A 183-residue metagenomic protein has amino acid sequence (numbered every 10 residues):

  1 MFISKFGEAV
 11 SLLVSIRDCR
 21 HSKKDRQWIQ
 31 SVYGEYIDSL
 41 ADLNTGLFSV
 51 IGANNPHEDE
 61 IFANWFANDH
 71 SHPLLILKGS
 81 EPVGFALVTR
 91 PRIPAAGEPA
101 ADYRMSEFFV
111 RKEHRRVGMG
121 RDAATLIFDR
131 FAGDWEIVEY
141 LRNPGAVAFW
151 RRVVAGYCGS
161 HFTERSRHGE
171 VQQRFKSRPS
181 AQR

Functional and structural regions predicted by a protein language model:
M1-L12, N143, V147, R151 (+1 more regions): Acyl-donor-binding surface of acyltransferase catalytic domains
L13-D42: A short beta-loop-alpha structural element at the N-terminal edge of CoA-dependent acyl/N-acetyltransferase catalytic
N44, D69, F85-Y103: Conserved acyl-donor/pantetheine-binding loop and adjacent beta-alpha core of acyl/acetyltransferases and related
L47-P73: Active-site rim helix/loop that mediates acceptor-substrate recognition in acyltransferases
P73-L75, E81-R90, R104, F109: Conserved beta-strand in the GNAT
R104-R116, E139-L141: A short, internal acetyl-CoA/4′-phosphopantetheine-binding micro-motif in the GNAT/acyltransferase core
V110, R116-D129: Conserved acetyl-CoA-binding loop-helix of GNAT-fold acetyltransferases
E136-R151, A155, R165-H168: Conserved beta-strand-loop-alpha-helix junction that forms the acyl-donor binding cleft
